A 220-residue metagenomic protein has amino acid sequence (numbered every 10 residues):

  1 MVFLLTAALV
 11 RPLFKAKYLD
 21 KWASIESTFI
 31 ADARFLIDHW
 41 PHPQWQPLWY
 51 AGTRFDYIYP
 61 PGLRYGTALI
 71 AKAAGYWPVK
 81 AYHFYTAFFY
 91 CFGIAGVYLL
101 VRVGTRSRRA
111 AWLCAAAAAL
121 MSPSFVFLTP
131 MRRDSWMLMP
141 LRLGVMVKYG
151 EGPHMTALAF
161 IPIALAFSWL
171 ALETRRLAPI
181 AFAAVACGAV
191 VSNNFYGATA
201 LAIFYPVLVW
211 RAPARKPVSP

Functional and structural regions predicted by a protein language model:
M1-L9, V185: Alpha-helical transmembrane segments
A8-F167, A189-T199: Active-site lumenal/periplasmic loops and adjacent helix-entry segments of GT-C-fold, multi-pass membrane
V10, F14, L177-A181, I203-P206: Alpha-helical hydrophobic membrane-insertion segments
L36-W40, A171-L172, W210-P217: Hydrophobic residues in alpha-helical segments
G104-R109, L172-R176, A214: Membrane-interfacial segments
F167-G188, P217-P220: Short hydrophobic alpha-helices at membrane interfaces in multi-pass membrane enzymes
A200-P220: Perimembrane helix-loop-helix junctions
